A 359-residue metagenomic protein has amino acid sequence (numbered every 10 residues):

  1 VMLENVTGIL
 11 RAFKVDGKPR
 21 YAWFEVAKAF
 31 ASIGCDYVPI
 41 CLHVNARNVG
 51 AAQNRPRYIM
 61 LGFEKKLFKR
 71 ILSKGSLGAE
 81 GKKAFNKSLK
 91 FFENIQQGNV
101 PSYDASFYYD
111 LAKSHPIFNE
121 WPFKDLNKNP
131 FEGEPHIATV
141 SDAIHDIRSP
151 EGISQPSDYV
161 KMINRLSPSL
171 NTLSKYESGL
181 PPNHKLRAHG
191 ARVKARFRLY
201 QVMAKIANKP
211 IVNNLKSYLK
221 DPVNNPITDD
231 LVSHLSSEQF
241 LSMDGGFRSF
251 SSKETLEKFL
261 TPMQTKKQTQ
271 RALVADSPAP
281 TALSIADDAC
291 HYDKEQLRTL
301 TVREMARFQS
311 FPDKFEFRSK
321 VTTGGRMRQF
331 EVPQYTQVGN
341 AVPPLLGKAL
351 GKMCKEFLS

Functional and structural regions predicted by a protein language model:
M2-K253: Class I S-adenosyl-L-methionine
I40-L42, E257-T265: Short linear interaction motifs
V44, I144, A282-L283, F308: Bulky hydrophobic/aromatic "packing anchor" residues in well-ordered structure
A51-N54, T261-M263, L273-D276: A short catalytic or substrate-binding loop motif that flags glycine-/basic-rich loops and adjacent residues that bind
Q270-P280, C290-F330: FAD-binding beta-loop-beta segment adjacent to the flavin cofactor pocket
R271-D276, P280-A289, Y335-K355: C-terminal substrate/ligand-recognition segments
S319-P333, L346, L350-S359: S-adenosyl-L-methionine
